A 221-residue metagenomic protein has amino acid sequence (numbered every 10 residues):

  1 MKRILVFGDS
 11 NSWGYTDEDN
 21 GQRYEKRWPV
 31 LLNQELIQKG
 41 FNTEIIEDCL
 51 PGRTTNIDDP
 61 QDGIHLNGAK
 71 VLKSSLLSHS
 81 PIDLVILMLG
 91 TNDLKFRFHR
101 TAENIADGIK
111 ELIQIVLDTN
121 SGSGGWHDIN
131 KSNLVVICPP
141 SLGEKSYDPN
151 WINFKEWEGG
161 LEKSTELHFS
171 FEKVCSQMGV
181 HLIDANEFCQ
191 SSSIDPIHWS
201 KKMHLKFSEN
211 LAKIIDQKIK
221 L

Functional and structural regions predicted by a protein language model:
M1-L50, N56-Q61, S75-L77, V85 (+1 more regions): Serine-esterase "nucleophile elbow" of acetyl-processing enzymes
W13-D17, T54-D58, D93-R97, S191-I194: A short acidic, helix-capping loop that chelates divalent metal ions and anchors anionic groups
L50-G52, F188-C189: Conserved beta-strand edge residues that scaffold enzyme active sites
L66-L221: Alpha-helical cap/lid subdomain in secreted, periplasmic, or secretory-pathway luminal O-acyl-processing enzymes
